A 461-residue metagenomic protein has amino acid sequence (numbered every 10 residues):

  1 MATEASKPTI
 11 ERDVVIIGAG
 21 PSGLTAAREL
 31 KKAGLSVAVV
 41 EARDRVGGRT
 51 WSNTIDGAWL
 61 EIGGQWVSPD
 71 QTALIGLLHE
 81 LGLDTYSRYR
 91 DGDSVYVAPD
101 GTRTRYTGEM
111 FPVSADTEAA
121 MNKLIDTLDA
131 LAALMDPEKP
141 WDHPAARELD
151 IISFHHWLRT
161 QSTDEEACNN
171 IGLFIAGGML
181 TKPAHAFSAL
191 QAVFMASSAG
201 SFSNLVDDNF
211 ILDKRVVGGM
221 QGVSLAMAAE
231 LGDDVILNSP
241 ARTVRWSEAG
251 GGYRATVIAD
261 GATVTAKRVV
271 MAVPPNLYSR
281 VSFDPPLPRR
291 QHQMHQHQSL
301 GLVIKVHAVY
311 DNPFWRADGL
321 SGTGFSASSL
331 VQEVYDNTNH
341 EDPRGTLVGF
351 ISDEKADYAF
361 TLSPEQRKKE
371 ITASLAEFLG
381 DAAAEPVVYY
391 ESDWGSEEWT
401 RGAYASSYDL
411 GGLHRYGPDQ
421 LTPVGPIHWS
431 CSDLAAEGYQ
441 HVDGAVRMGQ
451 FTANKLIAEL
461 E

Functional and structural regions predicted by a protein language model:
A2-T9, S22-T25, A33, T107 (+7 more regions): Conserved flavin/dinucleotide-binding core of flavoenzymes
R12-V39: N-terminal Rossmann-like FAD-binding beta1-loop-alpha1 element of flavoenzymes
K31-I55: Glycine-rich FAD pyrophosphate-binding loop
G48-L74, L131-W141, V193-F202: Glycine-rich active-site loop/strand segments that organize a redox cofactor
A58-L131: Dinucleotide-binding Rossmann-like beta1-alpha1 core, especially the glycine-rich loop that anchors the ADP
L74-Y96, E165-G172, F314-G322, A384: A short alpha-helix-loop-beta-strand transition element characteristic of N-terminal alpha/beta dinucleotide-binding
D136-P240, G250-A255, S282, V331 (+1 more regions): Active-site/ligand-binding neighborhood in enzyme catalytic cores
S239, R245-S247, T256-D318: Central helical "cap/lid" subdomain
